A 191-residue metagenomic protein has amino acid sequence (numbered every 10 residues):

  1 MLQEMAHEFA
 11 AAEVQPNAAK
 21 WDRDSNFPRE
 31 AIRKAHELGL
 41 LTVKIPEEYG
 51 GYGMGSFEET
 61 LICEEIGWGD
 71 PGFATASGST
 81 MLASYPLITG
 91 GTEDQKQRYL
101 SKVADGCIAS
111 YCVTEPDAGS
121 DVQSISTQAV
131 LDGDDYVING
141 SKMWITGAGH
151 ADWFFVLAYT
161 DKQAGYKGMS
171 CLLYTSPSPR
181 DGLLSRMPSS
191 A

Functional and structural regions predicted by a protein language model:
H7, E37-G106, G147-W153, G165: Internal helix-loop-helix
A10, I62, T92, Y111 (+2 more regions): Buried hydrophobic positions in well-ordered alpha/beta secondary-structure cores of metabolic enzymes
P16-L38: Short secondary-structure junction/hinge motifs that connect adjacent elements
D105-V113: A short, Trp-centered hydrophobic/proline-enriched beta-strand micro-motif
D117-I125: Active-site-adjacent elements of ketosynthase-type condensing enzymes
T127-V130: A structural signal for short hydrophobic beta-strand segments in well-ordered beta-sheet cores
D135, N139-S176: A short core secondary-structure module
Y174-A191: Single conserved hydrophobic/aromatic residue that forms the stacking wall/gate of nucleotide- or nucleobase-binding
